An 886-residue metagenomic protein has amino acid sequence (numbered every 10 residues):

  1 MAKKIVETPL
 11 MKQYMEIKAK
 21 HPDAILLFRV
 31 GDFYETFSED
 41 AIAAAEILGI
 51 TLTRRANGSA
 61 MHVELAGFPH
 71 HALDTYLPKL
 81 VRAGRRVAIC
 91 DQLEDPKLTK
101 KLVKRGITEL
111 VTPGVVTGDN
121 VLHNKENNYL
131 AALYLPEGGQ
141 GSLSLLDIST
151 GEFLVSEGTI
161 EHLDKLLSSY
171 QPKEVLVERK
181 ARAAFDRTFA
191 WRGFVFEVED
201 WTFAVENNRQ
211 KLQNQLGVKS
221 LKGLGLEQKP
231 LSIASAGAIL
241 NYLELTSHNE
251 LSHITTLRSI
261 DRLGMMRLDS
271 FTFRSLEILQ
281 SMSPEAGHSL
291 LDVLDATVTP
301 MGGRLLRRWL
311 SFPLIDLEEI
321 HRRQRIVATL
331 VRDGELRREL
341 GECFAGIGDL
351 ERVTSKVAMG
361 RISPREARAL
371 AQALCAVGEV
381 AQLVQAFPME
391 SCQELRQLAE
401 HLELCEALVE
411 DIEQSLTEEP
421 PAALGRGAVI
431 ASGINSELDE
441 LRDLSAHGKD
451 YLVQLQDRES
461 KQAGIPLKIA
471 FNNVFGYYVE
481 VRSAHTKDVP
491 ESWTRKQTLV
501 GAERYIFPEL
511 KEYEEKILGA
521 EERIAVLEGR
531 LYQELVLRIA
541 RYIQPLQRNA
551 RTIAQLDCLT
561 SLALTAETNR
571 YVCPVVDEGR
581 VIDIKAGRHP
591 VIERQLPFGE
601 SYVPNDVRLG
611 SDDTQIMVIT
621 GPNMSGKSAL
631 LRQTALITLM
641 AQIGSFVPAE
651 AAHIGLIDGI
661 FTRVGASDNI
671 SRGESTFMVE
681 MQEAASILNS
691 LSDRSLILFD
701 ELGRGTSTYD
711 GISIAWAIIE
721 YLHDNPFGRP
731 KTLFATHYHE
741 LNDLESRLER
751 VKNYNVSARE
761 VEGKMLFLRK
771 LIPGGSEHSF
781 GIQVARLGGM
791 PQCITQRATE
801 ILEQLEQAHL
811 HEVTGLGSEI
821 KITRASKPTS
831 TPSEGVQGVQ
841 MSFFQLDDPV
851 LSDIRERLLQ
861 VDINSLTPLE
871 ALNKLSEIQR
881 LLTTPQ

Functional and structural regions predicted by a protein language model:
A2-K4, K12-E16, D23, V536 (+3 more regions): Conserved phosphate-binding elements of NTP-dependent enzyme cores
A2-T329, R338, A345, D349-A358 (+4 more regions): Charged catalytic and DNA/RNA-contacting regions of genome-maintenance and nucleic-acid-processing enzymes
S38-A41, K229, V298, G303 (+6 more regions): ATPase nucleotide-binding head domains, primarily ABC-like/P-loop NTPase cores
R54-G67, S149, F153, G217-L226 (+12 more regions): Short hinge/gating elements
M359, S363, A373-A376, Q393 (+4 more regions): Charged, surface-exposed helical/loop "interaction arms" that form contiguous linear patches used for dimerization
L499, E503-L537: Extended, charged coiled-coil "arm/hinge" scaffolds of SMC/Rad50-like chromosome-maintenance ATPases and other large
L846-Q886: C-terminal tails and terminal domains of large nucleic-acid-associated and other macromolecular-machine proteins
